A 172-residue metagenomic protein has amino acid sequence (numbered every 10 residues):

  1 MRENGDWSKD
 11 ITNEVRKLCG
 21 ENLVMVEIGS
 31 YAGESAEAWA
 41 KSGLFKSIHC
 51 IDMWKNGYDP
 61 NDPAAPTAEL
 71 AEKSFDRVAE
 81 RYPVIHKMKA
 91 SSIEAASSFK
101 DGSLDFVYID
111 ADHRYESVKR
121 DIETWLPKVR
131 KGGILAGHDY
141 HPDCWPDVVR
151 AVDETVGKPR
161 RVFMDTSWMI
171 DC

Functional and structural regions predicted by a protein language model:
R2-C172: S-adenosylmethionine/decaboxylated-SAM
